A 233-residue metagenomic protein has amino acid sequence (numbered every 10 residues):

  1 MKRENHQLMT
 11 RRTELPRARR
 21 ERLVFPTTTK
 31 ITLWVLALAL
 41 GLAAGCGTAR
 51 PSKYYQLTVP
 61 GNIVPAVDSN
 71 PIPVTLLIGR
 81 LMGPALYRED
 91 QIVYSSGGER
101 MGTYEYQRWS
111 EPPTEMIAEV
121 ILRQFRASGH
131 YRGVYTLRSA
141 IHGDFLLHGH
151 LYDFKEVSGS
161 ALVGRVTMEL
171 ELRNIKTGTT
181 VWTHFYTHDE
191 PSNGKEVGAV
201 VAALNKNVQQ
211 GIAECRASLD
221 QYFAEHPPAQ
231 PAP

Functional and structural regions predicted by a protein language model:
M1-T27: N-terminal secretory signal peptides that target proteins for export/translocation
K30-A43: Bacterial N-terminal signal peptides
C46-T114, Y222-P233: A structural "domain/chain start" motif
G47-I72, R123, A127-T179, N193: Surface-exposed short loop/turn segments
L81, H150-F154, T187-H188: Generic short beta-strand segments
R100-R108, K176-E214: Short secondary-structure boundary motifs at beta->alpha junctions and helix caps
T114, A118-L122, N205-I212, R216: Extracytoplasmic/secreted envelope proteins and their assembly/folding machinery, especially bacterial periplasmic
L122, R126-H130, R216-D220, A224: Sec-exported extracytoplasmic/periplasmic mature domains
